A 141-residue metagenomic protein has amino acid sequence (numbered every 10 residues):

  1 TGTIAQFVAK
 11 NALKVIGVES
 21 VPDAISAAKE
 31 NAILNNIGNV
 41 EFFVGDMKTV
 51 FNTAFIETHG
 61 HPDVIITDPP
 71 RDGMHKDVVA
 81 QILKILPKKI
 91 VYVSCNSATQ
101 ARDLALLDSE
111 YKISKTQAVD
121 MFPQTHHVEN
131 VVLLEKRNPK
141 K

Functional and structural regions predicted by a protein language model:
T1-K141: Rossmann-like S-adenosyl-L-methionine
